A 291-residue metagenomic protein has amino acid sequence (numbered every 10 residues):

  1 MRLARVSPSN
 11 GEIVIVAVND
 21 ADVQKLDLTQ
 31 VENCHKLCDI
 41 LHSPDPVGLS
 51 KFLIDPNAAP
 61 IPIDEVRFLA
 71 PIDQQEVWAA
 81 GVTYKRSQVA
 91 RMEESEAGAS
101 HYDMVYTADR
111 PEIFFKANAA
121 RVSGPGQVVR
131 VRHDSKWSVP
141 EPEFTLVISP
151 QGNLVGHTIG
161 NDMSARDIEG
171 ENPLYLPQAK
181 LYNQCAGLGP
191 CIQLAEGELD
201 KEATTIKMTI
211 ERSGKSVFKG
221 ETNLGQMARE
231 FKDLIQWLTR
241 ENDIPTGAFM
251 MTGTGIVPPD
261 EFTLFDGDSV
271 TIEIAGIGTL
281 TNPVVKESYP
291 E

Functional and structural regions predicted by a protein language model:
M1-A80, D233, N282-E291: Generic N-terminal segment detector
L3, F144, I272: Short tryptophan-centered beta-strand motifs in secreted/extracellular beta-sheet-rich domains of glycan-recognition
S7-N10, A17-D22, I148-G152, E211-G214 (+1 more regions): Short acidic-glycine loop/turn motifs at beta-strand connectors
S9, S164-E291: Catalytic-pocket segment enriched in acidic/His residues
V23-Q24, Y84, V217: Short, isolated positions in well-ordered beta-strands
P46-G214: Active-site microenvironments in enzyme catalytic cores
